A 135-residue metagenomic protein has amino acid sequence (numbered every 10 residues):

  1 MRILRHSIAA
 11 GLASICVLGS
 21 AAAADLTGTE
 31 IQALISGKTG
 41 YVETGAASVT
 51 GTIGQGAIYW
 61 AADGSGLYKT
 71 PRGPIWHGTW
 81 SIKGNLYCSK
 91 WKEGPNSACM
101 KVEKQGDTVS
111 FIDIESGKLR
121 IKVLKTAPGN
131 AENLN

Functional and structural regions predicted by a protein language model:
M1-G11: Bacterial N-terminal signal peptides that target proteins for export
A10-S14, G40: Short, linear, compositionally biased motifs with a strong N-terminal bias
S14-A22: C-terminal segment of classical bacterial N-terminal signal peptides
A21-H77, L86-N135: Lipid interaction determinants
